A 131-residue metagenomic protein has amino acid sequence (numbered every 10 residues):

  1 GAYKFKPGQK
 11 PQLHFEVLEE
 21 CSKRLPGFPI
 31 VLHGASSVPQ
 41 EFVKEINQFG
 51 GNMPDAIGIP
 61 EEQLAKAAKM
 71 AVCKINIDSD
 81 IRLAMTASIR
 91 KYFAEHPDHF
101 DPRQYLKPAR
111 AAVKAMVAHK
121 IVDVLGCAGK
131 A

Functional and structural regions predicted by a protein language model:
G1-A131: Metal-centered catalytic cores of metalloenzymes
